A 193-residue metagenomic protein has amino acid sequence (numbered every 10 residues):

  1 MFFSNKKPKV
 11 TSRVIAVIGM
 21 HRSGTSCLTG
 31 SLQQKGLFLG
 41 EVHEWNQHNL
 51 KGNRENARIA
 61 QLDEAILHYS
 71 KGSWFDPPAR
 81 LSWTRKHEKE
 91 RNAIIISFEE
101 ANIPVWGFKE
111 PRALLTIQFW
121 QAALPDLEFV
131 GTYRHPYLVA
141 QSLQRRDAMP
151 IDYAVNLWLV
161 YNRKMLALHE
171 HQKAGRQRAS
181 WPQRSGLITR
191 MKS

Functional and structural regions predicted by a protein language model:
M1-E90: PAPS-dependent sulfotransferase catalytic core
Y69, N92-S193: PAPS-dependent sulfotransferase catalytic domain
